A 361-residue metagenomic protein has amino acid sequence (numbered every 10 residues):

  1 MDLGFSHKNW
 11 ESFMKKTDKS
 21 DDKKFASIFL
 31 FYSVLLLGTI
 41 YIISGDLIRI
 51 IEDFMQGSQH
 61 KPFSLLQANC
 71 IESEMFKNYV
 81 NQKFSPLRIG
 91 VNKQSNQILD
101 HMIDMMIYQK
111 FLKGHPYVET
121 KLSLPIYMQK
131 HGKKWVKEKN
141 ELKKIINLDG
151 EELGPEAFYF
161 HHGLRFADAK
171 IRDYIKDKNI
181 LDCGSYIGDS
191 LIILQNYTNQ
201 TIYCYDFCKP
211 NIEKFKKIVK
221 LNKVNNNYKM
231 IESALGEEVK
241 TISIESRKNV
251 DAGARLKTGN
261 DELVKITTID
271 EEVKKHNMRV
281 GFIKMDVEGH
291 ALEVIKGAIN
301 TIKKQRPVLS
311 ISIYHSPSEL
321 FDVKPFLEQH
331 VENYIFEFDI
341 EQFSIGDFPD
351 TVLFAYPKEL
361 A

Functional and structural regions predicted by a protein language model:
D2-A361: Phosphate/nucleotide-binding beta-alpha loop and adjacent structural elements of enzyme active sites
